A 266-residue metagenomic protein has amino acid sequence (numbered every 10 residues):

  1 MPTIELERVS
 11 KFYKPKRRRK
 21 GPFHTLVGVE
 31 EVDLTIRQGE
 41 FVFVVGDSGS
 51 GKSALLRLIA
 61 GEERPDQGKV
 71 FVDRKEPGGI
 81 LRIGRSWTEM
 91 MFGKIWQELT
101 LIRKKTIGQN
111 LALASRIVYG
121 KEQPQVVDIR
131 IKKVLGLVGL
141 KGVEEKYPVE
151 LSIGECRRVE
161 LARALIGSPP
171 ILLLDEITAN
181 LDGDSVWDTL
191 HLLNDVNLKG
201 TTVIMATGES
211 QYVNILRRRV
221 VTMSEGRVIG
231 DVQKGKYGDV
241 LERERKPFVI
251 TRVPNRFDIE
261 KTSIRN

Functional and structural regions predicted by a protein language model:
F23, P77-G93, P124, L198 (+1 more regions): ABC ATPase NBD coupling module
A60: Helix-to-loop junction immediately C-terminal to a conserved catalytic motif
G68-G79: Conserved ABC transporter NBD signature motif
E76, P124-V143: Conserved ABC ATPase "signature" region
Y147-L151, E155: Conserved ABC ATPase signature
S168: Conserved catalytic motifs of ABC-family nucleotide-binding domains
L172-D175: Catalytic Walker B motif of ABC-type/P-loop ATPase nucleotide-binding domains
